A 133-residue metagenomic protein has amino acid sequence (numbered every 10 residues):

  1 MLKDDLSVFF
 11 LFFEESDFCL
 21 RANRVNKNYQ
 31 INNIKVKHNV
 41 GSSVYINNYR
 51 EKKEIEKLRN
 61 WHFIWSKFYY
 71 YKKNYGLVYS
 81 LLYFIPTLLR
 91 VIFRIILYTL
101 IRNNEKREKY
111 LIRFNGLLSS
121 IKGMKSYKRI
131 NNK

Functional and structural regions predicted by a protein language model:
M1-K35: A short, conserved alpha-helix in the catalytic core of glycosyltransferases
L2, N26, N74-V78, I96 (+1 more regions): A general structural signal marking secondary-structure boundaries and capping sites
K3-D4, G41, G116: Glycine-centered flexibility sites
F9, N47, V78, L82 (+2 more regions): Secondary-structure transition/capping residues
F9-F12, K53-N60, R107-Y110: Flexible, glycine- and charge-enriched loops at secondary-structure boundaries
D17-R21, S66-Y69, V91, I95 (+2 more regions): Alpha-helical elements of Rossmann-like donor-binding domains used by nucleotide-donor carbohydrate transfer enzymes
N28-R102: Active-site-adjacent helix/loop segment of glycosyltransferases that harbors family-specific signature motifs
R102-K133: Membrane-interface aromatic/basic loop that binds lipid-linked glycans or pyrophosphate carriers, typified by
